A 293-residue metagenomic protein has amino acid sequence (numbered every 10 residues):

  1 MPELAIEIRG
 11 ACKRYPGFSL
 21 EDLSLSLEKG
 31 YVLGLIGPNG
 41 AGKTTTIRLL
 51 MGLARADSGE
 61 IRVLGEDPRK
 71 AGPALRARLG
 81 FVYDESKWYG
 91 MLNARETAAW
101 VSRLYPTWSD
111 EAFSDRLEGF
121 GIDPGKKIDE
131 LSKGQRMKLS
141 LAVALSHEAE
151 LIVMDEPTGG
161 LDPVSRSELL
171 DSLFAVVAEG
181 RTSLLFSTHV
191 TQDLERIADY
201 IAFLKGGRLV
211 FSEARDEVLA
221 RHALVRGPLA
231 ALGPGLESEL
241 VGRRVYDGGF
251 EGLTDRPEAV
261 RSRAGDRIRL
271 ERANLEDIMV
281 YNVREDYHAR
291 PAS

Functional and structural regions predicted by a protein language model:
I8-A11, F18-E28, G59: Conserved beta-strand
P38-G42: Walker A (P-loop) phosphate-binding loop of ABC-type ATPase nucleotide-binding domains
M51: Helix-to-loop junction immediately C-terminal to a conserved catalytic motif
G59-K70, A74-L75: Conserved ABC transporter NBD signature motif
P73, Y83-L139: ABC-family P-loop ATPase nucleotide-binding domains
I152-E156, L161: Catalytic Walker B motif of ABC-type/P-loop ATPase nucleotide-binding domains
L170-R256: ABC transporter nucleotide-binding domain
G242-S293: C-terminal coupling/interaction segments
